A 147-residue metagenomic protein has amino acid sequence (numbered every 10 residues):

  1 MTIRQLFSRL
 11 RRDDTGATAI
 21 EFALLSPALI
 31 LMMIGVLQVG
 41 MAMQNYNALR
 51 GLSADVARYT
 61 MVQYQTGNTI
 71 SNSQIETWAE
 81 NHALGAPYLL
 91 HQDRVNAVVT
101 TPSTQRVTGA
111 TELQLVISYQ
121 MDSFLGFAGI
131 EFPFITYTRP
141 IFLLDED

Functional and structural regions predicted by a protein language model:
T2-A79: Alpha-helical assembly-interface signal, strongest on the long, hydrophobic N-terminal helix that forms
Y46, D55-D147: Short, conserved structural patches
